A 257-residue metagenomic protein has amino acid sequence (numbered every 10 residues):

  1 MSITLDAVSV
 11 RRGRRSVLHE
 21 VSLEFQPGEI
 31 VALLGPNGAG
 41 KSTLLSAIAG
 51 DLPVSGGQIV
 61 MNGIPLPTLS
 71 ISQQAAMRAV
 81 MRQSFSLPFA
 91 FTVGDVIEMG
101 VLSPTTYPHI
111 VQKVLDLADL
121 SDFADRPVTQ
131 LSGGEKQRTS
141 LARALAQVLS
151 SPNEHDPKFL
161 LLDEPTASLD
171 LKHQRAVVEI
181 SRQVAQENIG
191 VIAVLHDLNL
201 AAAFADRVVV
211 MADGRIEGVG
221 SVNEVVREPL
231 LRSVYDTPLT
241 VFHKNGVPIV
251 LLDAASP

Functional and structural regions predicted by a protein language model:
I3, L18-E20: Conserved structural motif at the start of ABC-family nucleotide-binding domains
L34-P36: The feature captures the beta-strand-to-loop junction immediately N-terminal to the Walker
A49: Helix-to-loop junction immediately C-terminal to a conserved catalytic motif
G57-P65: Conserved ABC transporter NBD signature motif
P108-A124: Conserved ABC ATPase "signature" region
E154-H155, L160-E164: Catalytic Walker B motif of ABC-type/P-loop ATPase nucleotide-binding domains
S233-P257: ABC ATPase nucleotide-binding domains
